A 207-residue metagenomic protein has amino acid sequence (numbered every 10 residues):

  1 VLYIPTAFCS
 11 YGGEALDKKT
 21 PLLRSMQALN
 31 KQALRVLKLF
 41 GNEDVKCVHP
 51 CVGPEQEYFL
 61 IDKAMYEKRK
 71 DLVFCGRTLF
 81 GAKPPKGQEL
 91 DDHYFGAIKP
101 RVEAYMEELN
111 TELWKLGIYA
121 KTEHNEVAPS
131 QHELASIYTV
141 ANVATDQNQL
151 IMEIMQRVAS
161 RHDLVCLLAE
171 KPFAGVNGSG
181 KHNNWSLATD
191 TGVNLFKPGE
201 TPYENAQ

Functional and structural regions predicted by a protein language model:
V1-L168, F173-Q207: Glycine-rich, acidic/polar active-site loops that bind/position phosphate-bearing ligands
